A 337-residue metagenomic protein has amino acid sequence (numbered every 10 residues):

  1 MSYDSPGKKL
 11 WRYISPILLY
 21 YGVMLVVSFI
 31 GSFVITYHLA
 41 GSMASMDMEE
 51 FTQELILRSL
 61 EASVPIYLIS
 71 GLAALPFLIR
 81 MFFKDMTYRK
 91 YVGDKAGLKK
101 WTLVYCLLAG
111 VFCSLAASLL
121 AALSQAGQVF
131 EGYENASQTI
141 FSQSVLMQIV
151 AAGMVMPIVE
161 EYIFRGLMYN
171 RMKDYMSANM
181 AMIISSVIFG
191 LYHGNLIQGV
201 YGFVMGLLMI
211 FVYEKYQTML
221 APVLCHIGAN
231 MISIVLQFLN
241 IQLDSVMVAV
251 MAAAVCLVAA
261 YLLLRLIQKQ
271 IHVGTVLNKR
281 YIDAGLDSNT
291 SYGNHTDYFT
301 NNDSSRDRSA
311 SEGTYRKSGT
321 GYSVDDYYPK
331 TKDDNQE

Functional and structural regions predicted by a protein language model:
M1-K8: Short, Lys/Arg-rich, polar N-terminal cytosolic tail immediately upstream of the first transmembrane signal-anchor
Y21, L25-F33, S186, I197-V255 (+1 more regions): Functionally important transmembrane alpha-helices
Y21-K84: Alpha-helical transmembrane segments in multi-pass membrane proteins
M24-F29, S70-I79, A109-S118, V250-K269: Hydrophobic core of alpha-helical transmembrane segments in multi-pass integral membrane proteins
M43-S45, E50-S59, M86-M156, N170 (+2 more regions): Juxtamembrane helix-loop-helix connectors linking adjacent transmembrane helices in multi-pass membrane enzymes
V159-I184, F211-T218: Membrane-interface helix/loop boundary segments of multi-pass membrane proteins
A178-H193, I227: Small-polar-interrupted transmembrane alpha-helices in polytopic inner-membrane proteins
I227-E337: C-terminal membrane module of polytopic membrane proteins
